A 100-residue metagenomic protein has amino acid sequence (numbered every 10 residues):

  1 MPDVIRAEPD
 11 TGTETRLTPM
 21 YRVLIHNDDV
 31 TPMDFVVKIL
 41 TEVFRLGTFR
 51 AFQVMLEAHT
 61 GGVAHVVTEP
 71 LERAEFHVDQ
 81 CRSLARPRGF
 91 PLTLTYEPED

Functional and structural regions predicted by a protein language model:
M1-D100: Terminal domain-initiation and capping elements
